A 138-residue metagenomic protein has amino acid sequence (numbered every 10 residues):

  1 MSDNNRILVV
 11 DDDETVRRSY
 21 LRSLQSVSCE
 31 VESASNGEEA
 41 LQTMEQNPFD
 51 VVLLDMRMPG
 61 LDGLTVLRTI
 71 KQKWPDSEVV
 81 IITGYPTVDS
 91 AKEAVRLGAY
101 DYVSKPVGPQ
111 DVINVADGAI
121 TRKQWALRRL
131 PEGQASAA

Functional and structural regions predicted by a protein language model:
E14-E32: Two-component/phosphorelay signaling modules centered on CheY-like receiver
S35-E39, D62-T65: Acidic catalytic/metal-coordinating carboxylates
Q42, L64-D76, E93: Short amphipathic alpha-helix used as the core "switch/output" element in two-component signaling
M58: Receiver (REC) domain active-site loop signature in two-component systems and cognate sites in sensor histidine kinases
V107-D117: C-terminal output helix
T121-A138: CheY-like receiver
